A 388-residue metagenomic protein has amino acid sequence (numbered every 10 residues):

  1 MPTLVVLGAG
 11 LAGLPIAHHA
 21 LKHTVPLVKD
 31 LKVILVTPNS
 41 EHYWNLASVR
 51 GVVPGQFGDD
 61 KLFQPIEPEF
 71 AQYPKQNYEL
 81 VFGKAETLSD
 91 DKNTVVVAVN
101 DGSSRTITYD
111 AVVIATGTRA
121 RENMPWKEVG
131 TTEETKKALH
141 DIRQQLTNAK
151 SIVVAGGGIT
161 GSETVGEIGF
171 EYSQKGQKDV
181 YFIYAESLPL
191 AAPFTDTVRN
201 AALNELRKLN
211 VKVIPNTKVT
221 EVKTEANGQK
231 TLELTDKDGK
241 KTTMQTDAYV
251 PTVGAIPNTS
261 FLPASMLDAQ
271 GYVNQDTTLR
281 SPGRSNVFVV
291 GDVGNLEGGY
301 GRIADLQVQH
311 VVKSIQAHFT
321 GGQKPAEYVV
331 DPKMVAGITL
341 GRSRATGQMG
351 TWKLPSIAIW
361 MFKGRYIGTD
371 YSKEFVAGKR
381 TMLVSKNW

Functional and structural regions predicted by a protein language model:
M1-L4, L21-L31, Q76, N204 (+4 more regions): Eukaryotic N-terminal targeting leaders
P2-E79, G166-F194: Beta1-alpha1 glycine-rich phosphate/pyrophosphate-binding loop at the start of Rossmann-like nucleotide-binding domains
T3-L7, P26, L35, Q72 (+2 more regions): FAD-binding core/adjacent interface of flavoenzyme oxidoreductases
D30, L35-D60, A115-Q145, Q348 (+1 more regions): Glycine-rich active-site loop/strand segments that organize a redox cofactor
Q76-G83, T87-V95, I107, G176-T277 (+3 more regions): A Rossmann-like FAD-binding core segment of flavoenzymes
G83, L306-W388: C-terminal, flexible cofactor-proximal segment of oxidoreductases
T132-K150, T243-Q307: FAD-site-proximal beta/loop scaffold in flavoenzymes
Q145-K178: Rossmann-like NAD(P)H-binding beta-loop-alpha module
